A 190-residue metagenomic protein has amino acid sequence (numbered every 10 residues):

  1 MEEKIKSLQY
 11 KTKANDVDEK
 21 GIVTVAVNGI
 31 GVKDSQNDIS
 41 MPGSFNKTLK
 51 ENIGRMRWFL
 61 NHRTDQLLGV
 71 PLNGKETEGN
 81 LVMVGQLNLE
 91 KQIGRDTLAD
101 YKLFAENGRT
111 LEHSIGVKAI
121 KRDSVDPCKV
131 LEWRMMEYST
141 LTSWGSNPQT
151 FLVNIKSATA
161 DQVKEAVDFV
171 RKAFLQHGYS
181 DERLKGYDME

Functional and structural regions predicted by a protein language model:
M1-Y187: Signature of dsDNA virion morphogenesis modules
